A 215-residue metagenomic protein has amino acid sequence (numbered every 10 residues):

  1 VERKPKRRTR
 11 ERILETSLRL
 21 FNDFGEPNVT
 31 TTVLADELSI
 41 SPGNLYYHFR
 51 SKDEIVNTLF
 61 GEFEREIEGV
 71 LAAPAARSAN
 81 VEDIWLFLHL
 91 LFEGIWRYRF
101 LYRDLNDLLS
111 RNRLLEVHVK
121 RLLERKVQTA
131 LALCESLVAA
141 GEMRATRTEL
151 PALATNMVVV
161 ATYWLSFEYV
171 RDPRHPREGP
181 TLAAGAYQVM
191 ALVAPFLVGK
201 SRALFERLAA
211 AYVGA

Functional and structural regions predicted by a protein language model:
T9-T16, L153: N-terminal positioning helix adjacent to the helix-turn-helix/winged-helix DNA-binding module
R12, L20-E54, T58: Helix-turn-helix
I13-F21, I67, L91: Short hydrophobic clusters on alpha-helical segments that form packing/core surfaces in small helical domains
G61-I67: Short, basic, alpha-helical segments at the C-terminal edge of helix-turn-helix-like DNA-binding modules
A72-F100, V117, A154: Hydrophobic alpha-helical connector segments
I95-V117, L131-S136: Amphipathic alpha-helical segments used for helix-helix packing
L114-A140, P151-S166, A183-P195: Amphipathic alpha-helical packing segments from all-alpha helical-bundle domains
T155, S166-A215: C-terminal peripheral helix-coil segments that are non-catalytic and often amphipathic
